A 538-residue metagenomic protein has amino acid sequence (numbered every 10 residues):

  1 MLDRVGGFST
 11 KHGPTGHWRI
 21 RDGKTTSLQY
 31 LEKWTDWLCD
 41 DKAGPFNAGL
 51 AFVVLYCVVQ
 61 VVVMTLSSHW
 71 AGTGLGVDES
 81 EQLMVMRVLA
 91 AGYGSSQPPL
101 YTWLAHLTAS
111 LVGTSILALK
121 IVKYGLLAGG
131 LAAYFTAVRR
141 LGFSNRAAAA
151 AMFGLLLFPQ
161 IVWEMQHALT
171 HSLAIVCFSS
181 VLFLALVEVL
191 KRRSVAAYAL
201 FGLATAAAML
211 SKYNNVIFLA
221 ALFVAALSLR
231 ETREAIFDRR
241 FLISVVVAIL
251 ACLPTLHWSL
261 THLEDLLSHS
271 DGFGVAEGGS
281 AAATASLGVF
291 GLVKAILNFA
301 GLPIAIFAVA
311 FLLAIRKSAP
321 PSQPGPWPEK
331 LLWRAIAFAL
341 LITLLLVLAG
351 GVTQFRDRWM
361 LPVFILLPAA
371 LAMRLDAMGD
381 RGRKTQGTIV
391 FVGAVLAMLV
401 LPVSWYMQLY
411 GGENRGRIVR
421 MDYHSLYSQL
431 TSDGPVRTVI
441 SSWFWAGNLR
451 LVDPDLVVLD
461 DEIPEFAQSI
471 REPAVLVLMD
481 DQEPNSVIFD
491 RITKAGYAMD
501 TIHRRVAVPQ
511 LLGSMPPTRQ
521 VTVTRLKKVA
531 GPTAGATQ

Functional and structural regions predicted by a protein language model:
G6, A467-Q538: Aromatic/acidic, Gly/Pro-rich catalytic loop(s) in extracytoplasmic/lumenal soluble domains of multi-pass membrane
C57, A151-Q160, T205, M209: Short helix- or helix-capping micro-motifs that position conserved polar/aromatic residues at function-defining sites
I121-G142, L157, V162, S180-A185: Transmembrane-helix motifs of polytopic, lipid-linked glycan transferases
E164-A174: Short acidic/glycine- and proline-prone juxtamembrane loop motifs at membrane-interface regions of multi-pass membrane
L182-L200, L375: Membrane-interface transmembrane helices that cradle and orient dolichyl/undecaprenyl
L219-P328: Transmembrane-lumen/periplasm boundary regions of multi-pass, lipid-linked membrane glycan transferases
P326, K330, R334, G351-Q386: Hydrophobic/aromatic-rich transmembrane helices and adjacent perimembrane loops
G350-D357, G379-G434, S442-V458, D480 (+2 more regions): Membrane-proximal, lumen/periplasm-facing interface regions of secretory-pathway glyco- and lipid-modifying enzymes
